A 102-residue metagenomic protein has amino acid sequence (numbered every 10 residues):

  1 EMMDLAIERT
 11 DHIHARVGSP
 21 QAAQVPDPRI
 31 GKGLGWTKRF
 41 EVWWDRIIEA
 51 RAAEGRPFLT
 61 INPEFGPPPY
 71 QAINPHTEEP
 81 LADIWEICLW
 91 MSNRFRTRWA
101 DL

Functional and structural regions predicted by a protein language model:
E1-L102: Histidine-acidic metal/acid-base catalytic patches
